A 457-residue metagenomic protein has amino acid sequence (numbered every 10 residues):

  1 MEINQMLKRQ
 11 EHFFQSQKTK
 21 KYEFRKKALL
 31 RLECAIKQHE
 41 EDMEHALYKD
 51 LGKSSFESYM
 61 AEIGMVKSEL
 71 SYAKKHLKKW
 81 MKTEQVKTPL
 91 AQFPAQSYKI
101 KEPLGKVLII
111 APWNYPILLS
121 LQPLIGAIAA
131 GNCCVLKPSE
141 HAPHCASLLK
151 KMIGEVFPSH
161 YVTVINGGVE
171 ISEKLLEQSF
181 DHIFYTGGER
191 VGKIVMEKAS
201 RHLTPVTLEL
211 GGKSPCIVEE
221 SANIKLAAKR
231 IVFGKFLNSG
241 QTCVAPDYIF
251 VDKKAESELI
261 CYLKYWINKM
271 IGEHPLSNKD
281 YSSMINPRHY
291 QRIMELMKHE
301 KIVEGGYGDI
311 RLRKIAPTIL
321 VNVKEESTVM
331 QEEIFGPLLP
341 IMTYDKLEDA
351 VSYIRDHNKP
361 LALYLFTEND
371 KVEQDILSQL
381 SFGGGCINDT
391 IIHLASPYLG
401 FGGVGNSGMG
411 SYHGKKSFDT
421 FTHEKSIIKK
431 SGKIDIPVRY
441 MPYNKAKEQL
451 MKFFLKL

Functional and structural regions predicted by a protein language model:
M1-Y98: N-terminal Rossmann-like NAD(P)+-binding subdomain of aldehyde/semialdehyde dehydrogenases
I3, Y22, E40, I224 (+3 more regions): Residues at or immediately preceding the N-termini of alpha-helices
H12-K18, I109, C216-V218, Y248-K253 (+4 more regions): Short, well-ordered beta-strand elements within core beta-sheets of diverse protein domains
K18, E33-I36, E40, L51 (+13 more regions): Structural signal for hydrophobic packing residues in well-ordered secondary-structure cores of soluble enzyme domains
K21, N268, I315-L457: Conserved C-terminal structural/oligomerization subdomain of aldehyde/semialdehyde dehydrogenase
R25, L70, G131, V162 (+7 more regions): Residue-level signal for inorganic ion chemistry
L90-L226: Rossmann-like NAD(P) dinucleotide-binding subdomain of oxidoreductase/dehydrogenase enzymes
R190-K324, I387, L455-K456: ALDH superfamily catalytic-core signature
